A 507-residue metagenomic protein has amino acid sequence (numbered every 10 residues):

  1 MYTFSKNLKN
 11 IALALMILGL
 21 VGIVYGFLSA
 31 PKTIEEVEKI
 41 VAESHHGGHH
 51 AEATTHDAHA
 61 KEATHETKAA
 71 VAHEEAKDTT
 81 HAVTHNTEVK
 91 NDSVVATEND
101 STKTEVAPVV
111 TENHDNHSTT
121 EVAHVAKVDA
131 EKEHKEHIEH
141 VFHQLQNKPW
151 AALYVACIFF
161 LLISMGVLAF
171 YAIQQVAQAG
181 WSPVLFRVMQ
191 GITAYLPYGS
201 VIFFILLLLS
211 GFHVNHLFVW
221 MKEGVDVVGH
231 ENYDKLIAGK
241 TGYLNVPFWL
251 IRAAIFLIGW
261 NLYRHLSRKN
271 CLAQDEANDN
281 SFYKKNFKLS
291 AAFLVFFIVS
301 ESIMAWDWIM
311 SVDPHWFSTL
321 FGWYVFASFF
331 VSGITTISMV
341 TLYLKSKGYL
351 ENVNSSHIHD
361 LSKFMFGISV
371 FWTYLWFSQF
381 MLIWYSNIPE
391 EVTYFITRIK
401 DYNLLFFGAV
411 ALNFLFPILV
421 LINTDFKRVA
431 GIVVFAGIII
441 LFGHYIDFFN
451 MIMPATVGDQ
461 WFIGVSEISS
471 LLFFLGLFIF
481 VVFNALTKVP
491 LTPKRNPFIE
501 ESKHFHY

Functional and structural regions predicted by a protein language model:
M1-L15, K288-L289: N-terminal membrane topogenic signal
K6, T319-V325, E390-V410, G458-V482 (+1 more regions): Membrane-interface transmembrane-helix boundary segments in multi-pass integral membrane proteins
L18, A126-H137, A151-Y154, K240 (+1 more regions): Long, contiguous internal "core" modules enriched in hydrophobic/ aromatic residues
L28-E43, C157-Q274: Transmembrane-helix bundle segments that line or gate the permeation/cavity pathway in multi-pass membrane proteins
L28-K148, D226, H230: Low-complexity, proline/glycine-enriched hydrophobic segments characteristic of transmembrane helices
V41-A42, T492-Y507: Short, highly charged, low-complexity non-transmembrane loops/tails of multi-pass membrane proteins
S164-A169, V201-I202, A253-R264, A327-L342 (+2 more regions): Hydrophobic cores of alpha-helical transmembrane segments in multi-pass inner/ER membrane proteins, independent
G431-F442: Central hydrophobic cores of alpha-helical transmembrane segments in multi-pass integral membrane proteins
